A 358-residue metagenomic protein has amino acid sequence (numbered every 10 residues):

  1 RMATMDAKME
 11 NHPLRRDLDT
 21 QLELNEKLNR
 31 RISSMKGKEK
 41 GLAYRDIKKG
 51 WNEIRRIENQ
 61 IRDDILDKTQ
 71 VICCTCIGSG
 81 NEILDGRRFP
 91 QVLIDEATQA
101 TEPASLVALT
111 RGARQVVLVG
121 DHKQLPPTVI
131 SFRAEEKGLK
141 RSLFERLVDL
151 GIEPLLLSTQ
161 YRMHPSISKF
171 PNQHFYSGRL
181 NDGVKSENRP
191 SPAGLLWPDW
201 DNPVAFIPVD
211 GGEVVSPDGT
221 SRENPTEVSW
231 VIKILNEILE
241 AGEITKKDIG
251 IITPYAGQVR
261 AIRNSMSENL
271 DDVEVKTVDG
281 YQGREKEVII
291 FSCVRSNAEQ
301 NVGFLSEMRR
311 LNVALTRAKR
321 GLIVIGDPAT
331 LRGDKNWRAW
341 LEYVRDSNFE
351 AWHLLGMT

Functional and structural regions predicted by a protein language model:
M2-Q91: Conserved helicase NTPase catalytic core signature
A3-L18, D63, I77-T358: Conserved helicase motor core of SF1/SF2 NTP-dependent helicases
